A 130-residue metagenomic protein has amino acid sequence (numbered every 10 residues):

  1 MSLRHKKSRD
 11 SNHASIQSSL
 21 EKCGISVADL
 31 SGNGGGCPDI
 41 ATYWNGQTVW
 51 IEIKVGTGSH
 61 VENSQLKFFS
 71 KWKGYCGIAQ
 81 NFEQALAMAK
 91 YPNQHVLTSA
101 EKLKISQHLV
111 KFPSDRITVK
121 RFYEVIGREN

Functional and structural regions predicted by a protein language model:
M1-N130: Catalytic phosphate/metal-binding cores of nucleic-acid and nucleotide-processing enzymes, i.e., regions that mediate
